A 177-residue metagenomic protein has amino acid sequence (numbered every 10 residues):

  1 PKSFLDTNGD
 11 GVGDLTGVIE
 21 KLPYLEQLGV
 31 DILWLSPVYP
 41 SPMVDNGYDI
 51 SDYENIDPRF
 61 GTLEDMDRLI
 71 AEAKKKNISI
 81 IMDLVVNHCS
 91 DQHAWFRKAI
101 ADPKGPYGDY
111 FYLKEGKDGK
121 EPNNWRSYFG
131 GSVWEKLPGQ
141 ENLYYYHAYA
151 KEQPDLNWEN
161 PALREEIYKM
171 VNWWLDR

Functional and structural regions predicted by a protein language model:
P1-E165, N172: Acidic/aromatic-lined carbohydrate-recognition and catalytic surfaces of CAZymes acting on diverse glycans
W174-R177: Active-site regions of oxyanion-processing enzymes, predominantly non-cytosolic
